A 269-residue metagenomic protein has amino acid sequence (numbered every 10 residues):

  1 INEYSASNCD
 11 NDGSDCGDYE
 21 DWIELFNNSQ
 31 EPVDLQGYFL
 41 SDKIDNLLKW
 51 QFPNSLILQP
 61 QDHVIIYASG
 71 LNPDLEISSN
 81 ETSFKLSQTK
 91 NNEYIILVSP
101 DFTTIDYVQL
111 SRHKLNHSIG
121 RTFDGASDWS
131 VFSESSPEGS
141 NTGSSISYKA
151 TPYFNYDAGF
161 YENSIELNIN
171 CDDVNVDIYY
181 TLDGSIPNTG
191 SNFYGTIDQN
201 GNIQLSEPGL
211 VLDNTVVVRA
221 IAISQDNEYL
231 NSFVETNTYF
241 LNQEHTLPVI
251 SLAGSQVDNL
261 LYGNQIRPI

Functional and structural regions predicted by a protein language model:
I1-W129: Activation on beta-sandwich/Ig-like modules and their edge loops
Y4, I57-P60, I66, H113-I269: Short, compositionally stereotyped local motifs that mark structural "simplifiers"
